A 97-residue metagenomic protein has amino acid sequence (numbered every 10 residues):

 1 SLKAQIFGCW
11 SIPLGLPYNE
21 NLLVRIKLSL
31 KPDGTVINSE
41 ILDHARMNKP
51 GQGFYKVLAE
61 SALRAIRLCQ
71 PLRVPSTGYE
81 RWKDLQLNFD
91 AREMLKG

Functional and structural regions predicted by a protein language model:
A4-S11, K27-N48, L63-G97: Conserved "boundary/linchpin" sites in short secondary-structure elements
W10-P13, Y55-K56: Short secondary-structure boundary micro-motifs
L16-N21: Short loop/turn motifs at secondary-structure junctions and domain boundaries
M47-V57: A short, polar/charged loop-to-alpha-helix boundary motif
